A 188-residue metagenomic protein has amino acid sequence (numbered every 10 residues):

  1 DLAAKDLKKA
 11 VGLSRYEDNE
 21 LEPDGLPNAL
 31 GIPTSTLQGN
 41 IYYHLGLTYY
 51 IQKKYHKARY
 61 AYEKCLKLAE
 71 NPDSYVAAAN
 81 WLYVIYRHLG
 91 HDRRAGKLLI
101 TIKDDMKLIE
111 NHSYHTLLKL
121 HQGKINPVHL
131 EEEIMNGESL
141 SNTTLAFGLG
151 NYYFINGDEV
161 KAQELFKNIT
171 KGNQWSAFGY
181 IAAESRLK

Functional and structural regions predicted by a protein language model:
K8, G12-E22, I100-E138: Alpha-helical adaptor scaffolds
G12-S35, K67-P72, I134-N136: Flexible helix-coil transition and linker loops at the boundaries of alpha-helical arrays
L47, V84-R87, N151, E184: Residue-level recognition of tetratricopeptide repeat
